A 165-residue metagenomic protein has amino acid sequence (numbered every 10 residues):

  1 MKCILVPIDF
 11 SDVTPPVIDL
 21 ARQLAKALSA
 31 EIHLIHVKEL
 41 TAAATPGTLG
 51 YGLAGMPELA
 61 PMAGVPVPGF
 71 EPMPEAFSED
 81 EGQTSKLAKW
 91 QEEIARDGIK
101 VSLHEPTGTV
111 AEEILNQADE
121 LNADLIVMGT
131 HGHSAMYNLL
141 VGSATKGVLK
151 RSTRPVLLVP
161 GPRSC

Functional and structural regions predicted by a protein language model:
M1, A123-D124, R154: Local beta-strand N-terminus motif with an aromatic residue
K2-G69: Small/aliphatic-rich secondary-structure junction motif
F10, L125-K150, G161-C165: Glycine-rich, Arg-bearing micro-motifs that act as flexible, cationic patches
V13, L20, L40-A42, V67 (+2 more regions): Structural beta-alpha unit
H33, S102, L157: Conserved beta-strand positions in the Rossmann-like core of class I SAM-dependent methyltransferases
I35-V37, R151, V159: Generic beta-sheet signal
L49-L53, E120-N122, A144-T145: Short, hinge-like loop/turn segments at secondary-structure boundaries
